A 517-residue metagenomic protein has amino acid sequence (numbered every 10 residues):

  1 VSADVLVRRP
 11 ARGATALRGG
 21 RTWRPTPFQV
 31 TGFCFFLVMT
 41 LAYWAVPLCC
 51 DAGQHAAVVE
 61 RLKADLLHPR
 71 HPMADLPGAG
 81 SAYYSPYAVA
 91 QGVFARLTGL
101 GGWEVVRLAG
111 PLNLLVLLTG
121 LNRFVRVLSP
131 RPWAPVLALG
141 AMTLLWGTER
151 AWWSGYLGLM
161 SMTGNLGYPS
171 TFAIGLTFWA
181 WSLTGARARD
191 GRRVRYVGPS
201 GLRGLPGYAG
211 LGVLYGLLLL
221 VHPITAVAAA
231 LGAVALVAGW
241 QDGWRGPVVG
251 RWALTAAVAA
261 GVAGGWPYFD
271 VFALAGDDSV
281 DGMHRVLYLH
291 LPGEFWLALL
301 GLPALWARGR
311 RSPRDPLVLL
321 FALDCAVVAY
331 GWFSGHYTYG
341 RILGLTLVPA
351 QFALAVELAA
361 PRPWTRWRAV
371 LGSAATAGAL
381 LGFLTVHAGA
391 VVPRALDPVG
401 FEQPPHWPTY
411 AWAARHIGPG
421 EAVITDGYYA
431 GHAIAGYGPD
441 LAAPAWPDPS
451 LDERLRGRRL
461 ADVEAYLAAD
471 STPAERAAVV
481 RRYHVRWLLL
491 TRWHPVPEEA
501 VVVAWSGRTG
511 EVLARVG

Functional and structural regions predicted by a protein language model:
W23-G167, T171-G175, Y196-G198, P223 (+2 more regions): Active-site lumenal/periplasmic loops and adjacent helix-entry segments of GT-C-fold, multi-pass membrane
D51, G207, L214-V318, S334-T338 (+1 more regions): Transmembrane catalytic cores of multi-pass membrane glycosyltransferases and polysaccharide-assembly enzymes
L114, V227-A228, G335-S373: Hydrophobic/aromatic-rich transmembrane helices and adjacent perimembrane loops
L117-V125, G164, L176-A188, L231-A238 (+2 more regions): Transmembrane alpha-helical segments
A186-G216: Short hydrophobic alpha-helices at membrane interfaces in multi-pass membrane enzymes
A230, H387-G517: Extracytoplasmic
A257-V258, P361-A388: Signature aromatic-anchored transmembrane alpha helix within multi-pass, membrane-resident enzymes that catalyze glycan
A322-T338: Transmembrane-helix signature of polytopic, lipid-linked glycan biosynthesis machinery
